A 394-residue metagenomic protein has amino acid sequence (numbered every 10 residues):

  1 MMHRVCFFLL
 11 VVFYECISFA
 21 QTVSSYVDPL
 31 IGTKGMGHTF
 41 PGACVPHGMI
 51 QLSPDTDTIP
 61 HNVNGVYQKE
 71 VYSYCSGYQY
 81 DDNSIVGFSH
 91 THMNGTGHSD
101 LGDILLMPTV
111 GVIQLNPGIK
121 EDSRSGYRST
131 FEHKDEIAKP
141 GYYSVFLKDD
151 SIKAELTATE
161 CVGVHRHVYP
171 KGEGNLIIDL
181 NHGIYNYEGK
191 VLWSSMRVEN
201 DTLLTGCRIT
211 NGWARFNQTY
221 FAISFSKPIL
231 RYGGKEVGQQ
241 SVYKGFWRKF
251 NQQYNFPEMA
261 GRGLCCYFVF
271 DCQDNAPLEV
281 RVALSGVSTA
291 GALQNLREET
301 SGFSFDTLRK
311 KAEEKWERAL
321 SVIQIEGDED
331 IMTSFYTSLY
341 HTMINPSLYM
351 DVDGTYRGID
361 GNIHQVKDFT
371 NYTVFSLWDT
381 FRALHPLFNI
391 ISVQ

Functional and structural regions predicted by a protein language model:
M1-Q21: Bacterial Sec-dependent N-terminal signal peptides
Q21-Q394: Accessory carbohydrate-recognition regions in carbohydrate-active enzymes
